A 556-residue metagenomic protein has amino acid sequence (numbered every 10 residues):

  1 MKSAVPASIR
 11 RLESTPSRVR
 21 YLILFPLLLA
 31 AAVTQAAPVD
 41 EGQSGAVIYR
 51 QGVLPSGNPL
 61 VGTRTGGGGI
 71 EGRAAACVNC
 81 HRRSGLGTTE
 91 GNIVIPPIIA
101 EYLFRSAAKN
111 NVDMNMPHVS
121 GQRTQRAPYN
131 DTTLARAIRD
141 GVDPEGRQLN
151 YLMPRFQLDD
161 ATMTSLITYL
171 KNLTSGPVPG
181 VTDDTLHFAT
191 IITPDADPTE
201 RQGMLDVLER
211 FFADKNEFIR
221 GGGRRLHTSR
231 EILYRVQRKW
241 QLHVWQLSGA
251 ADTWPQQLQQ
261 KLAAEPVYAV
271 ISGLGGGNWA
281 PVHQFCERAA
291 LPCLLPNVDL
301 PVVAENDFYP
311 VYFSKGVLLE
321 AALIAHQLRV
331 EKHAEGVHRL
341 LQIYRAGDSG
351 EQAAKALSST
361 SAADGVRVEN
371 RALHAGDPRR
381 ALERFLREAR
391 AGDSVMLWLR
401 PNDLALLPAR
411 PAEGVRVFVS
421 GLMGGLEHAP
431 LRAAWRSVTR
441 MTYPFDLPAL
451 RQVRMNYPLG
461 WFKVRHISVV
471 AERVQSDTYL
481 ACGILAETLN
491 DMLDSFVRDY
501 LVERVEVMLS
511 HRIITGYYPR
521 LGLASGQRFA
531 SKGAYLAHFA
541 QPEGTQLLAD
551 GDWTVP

Functional and structural regions predicted by a protein language model:
Q35-E71, R123: Electrostatic cytochrome c docking/interface patches
P38, S44, P128-P144, P154-P179: C-terminal capping alpha-helices of c-type cytochrome domains
R50-V53, N79-L86, L103, R139-D143 (+1 more regions): Detector for the c-type heme attachment site
V61-D131, L152-L158: Gly/Gly-Pro-rich "capping" loops immediately C-terminal to redox-active cysteine motifs in periplasmic/lumenal
D183-T185, T199-D206, F218-E305, A375 (+1 more regions): Beta-alpha junction/loop-to-helix N-cap segments that form part of ligand/metal-binding clefts
A264-V366, R371, V415-M441: Extracytoplasmic ligand/sensor domains, especially the bilobed periplasmic-binding protein
P310-S314, L407-L480, D550-T554: Extracellular/periplasmic periplasmic-binding protein-like sensory domains
W461-S476, A486-L548: Segments of small-molecule ligand-sensing domains
